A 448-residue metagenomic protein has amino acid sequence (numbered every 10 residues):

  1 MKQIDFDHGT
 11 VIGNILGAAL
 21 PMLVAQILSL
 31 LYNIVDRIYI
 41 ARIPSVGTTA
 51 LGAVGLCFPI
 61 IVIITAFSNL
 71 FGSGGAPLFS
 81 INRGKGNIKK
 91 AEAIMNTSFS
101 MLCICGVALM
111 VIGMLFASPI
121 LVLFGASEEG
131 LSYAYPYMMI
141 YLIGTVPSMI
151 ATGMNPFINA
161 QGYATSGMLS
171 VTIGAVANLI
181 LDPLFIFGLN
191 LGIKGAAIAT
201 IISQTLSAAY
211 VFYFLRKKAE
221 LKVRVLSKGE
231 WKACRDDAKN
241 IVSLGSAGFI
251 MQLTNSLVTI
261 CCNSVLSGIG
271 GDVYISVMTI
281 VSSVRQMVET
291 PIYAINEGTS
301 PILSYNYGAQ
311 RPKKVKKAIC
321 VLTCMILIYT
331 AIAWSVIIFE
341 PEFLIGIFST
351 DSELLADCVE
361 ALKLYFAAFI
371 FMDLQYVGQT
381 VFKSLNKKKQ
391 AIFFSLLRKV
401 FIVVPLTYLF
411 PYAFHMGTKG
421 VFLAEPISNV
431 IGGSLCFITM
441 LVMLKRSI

Functional and structural regions predicted by a protein language model:
M1-A19, F79-G144, N190-G245, L303-A368 (+1 more regions): Short alpha-helical transmembrane segments in multi-pass integral membrane proteins
F6-V46, P59-G74, L78, C103-M110 (+5 more regions): N-terminal transmembrane alpha-helices
G17-D36, I140, G174, S203-S207 (+4 more regions): Transmembrane helical elements of multi-pass membrane transporters/channels
L23, I27, L31, V35 (+18 more regions): Generic alpha-helical transmembrane segments of integral inner-membrane proteins, especially permease/transport modules
I27, L31-L51, L121-E128, L184-L191 (+5 more regions): Helix-terminus/linker motif at the lipid-water interface of multi-pass membrane proteins
L51-V111, S148-G167, N263, I275-S335 (+2 more regions): Small-residue-rich hydrophobic transmembrane alpha-helices
N69-G72, Y141-N159, G167-N178, A196-V211 (+5 more regions): Short runs within selected transmembrane alpha-helices of multi-pass transporters and secretion channels
